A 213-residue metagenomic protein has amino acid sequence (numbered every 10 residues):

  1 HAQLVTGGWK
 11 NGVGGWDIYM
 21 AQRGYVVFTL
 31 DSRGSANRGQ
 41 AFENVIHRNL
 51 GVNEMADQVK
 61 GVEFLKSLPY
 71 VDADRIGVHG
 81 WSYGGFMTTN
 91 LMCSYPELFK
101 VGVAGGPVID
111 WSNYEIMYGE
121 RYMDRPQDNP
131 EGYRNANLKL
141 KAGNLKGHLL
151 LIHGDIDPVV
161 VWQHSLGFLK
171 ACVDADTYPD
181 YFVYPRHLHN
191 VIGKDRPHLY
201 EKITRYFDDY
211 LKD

Functional and structural regions predicted by a protein language model:
H1-D213: Serine-hydrolase catalytic core recognition
